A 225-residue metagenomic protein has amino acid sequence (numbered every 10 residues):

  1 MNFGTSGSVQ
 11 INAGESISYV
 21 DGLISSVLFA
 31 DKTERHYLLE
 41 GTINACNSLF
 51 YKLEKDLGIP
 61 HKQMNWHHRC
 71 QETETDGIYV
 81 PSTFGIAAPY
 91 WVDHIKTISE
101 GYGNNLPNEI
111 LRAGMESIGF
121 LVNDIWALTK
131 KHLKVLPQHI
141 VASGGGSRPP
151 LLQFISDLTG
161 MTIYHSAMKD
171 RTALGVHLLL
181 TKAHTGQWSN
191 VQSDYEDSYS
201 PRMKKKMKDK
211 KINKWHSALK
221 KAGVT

Functional and structural regions predicted by a protein language model:
M1-V141, S147-T225: Active-site core segments that coordinate phosphate-bearing ligands/cofactors across diverse enzyme families
